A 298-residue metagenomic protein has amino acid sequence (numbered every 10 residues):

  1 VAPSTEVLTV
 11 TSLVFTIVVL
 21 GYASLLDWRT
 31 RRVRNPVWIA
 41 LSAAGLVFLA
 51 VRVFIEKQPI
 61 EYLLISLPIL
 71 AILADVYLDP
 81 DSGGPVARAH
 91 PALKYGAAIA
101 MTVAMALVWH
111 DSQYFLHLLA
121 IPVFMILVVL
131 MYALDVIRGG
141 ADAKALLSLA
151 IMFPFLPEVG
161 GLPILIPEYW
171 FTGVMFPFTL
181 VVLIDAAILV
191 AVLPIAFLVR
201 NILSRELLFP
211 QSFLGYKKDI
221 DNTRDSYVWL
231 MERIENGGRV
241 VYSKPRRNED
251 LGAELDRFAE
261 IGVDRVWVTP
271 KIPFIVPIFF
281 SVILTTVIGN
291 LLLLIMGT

Functional and structural regions predicted by a protein language model:
V1-T298: A membrane-topology feature that recognizes alpha-helical transmembrane segments and their immediate juxtamembrane
